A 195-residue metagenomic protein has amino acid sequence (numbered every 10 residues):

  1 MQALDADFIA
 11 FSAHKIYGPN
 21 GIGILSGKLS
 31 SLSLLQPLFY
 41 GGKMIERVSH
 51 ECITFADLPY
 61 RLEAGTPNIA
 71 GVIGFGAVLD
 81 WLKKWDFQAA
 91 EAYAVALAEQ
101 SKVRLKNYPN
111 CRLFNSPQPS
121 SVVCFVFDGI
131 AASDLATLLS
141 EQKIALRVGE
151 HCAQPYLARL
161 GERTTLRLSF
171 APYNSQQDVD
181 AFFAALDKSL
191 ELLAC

Functional and structural regions predicted by a protein language model:
M1-C195: Pyridoxal 5′-phosphate
